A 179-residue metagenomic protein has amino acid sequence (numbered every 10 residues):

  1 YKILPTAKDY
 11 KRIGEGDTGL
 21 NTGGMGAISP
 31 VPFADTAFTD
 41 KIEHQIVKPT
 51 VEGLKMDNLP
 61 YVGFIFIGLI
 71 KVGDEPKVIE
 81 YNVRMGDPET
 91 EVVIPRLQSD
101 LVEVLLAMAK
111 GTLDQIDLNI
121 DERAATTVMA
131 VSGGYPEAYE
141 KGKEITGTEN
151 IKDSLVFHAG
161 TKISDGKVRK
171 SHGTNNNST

Functional and structural regions predicted by a protein language model:
Y1-T90: Internal nucleotide-binding/catalytic subdomain
D9-R12, G134, K162-I163: Active-site/binding-pocket entry motifs
M25-I28, I145-T148, V156: Short clusters of hydrophobic/aromatic residues that line enzyme substrate/ligand-binding pockets
A27-P30, T127-M129, N175-T179: Short, well-ordered beta-strand elements within core beta-sheets of diverse protein domains
E43-I65, N82-I151, S164-G166: Active-site "cap" helix and flanking loop/linker of ATP-utilizing ligase/carboxylase catalytic domains
K71, M129-V131, H158: Hydrophobic side chains in beta-strands
K152-T179: Internal helix-turn-beta structural module
